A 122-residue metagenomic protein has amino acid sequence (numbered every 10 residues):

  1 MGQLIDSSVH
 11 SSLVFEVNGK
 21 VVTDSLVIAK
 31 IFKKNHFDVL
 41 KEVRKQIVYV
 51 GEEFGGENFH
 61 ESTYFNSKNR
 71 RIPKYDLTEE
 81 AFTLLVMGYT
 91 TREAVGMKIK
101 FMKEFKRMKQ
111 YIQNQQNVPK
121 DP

Functional and structural regions predicted by a protein language model:
M1-K120: An anion-engaging/catalytic patch
